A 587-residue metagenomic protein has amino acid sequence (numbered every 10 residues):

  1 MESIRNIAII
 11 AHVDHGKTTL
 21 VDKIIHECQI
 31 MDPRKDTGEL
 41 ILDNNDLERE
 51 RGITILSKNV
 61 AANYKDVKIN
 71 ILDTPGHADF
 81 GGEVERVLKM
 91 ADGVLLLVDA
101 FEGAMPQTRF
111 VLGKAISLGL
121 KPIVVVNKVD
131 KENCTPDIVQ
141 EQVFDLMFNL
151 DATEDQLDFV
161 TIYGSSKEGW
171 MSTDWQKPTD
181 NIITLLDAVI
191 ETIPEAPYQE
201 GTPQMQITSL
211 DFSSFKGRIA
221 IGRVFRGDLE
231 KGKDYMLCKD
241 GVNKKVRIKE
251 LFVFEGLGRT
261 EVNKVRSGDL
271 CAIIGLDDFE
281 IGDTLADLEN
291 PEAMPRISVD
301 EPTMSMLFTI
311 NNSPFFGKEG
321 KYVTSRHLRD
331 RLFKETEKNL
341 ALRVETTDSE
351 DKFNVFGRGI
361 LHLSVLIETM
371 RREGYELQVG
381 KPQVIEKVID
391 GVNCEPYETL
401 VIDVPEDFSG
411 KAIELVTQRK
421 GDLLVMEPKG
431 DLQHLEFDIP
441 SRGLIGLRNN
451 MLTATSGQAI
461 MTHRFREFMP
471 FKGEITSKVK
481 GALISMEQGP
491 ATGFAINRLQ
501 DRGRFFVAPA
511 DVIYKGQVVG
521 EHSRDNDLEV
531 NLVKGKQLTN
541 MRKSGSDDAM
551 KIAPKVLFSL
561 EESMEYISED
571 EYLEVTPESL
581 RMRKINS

Functional and structural regions predicted by a protein language model:
M1-E102, Q142, L210-S213: P-loop NTPase switch module centered on the Walker A-proximal segment
T37-L40, L150-T161, A196-Q206, G241-F254 (+7 more regions): Interdomain boundary/hinge elements
T74-F80, L88-L112, I116-I138: Conserved Switch II/interswitch segment of TRAFAC-class P-loop GTPases
K121, K131-E191: Canonical P-loop GTPase G-domain recognition
S165, T347-H362: Short glycine/threonine-rich beta-strand-turn micro-motifs
Q204-M306, F316-K318, K480, G489-T539 (+3 more regions): Conserved nucleotide-binding/hydrolysis modules and their immediate coupling elements across P-loop/ASCE NTPase motors
D228, D277-D278, G357-L363, P405-S409 (+1 more regions): Helix N-cap motif at beta-to-alpha junctions
V384-E386, G391-A482, M486-I496, Q500-V512 (+1 more regions): C-terminal interaction appendages of subunits in large macromolecular complexes
